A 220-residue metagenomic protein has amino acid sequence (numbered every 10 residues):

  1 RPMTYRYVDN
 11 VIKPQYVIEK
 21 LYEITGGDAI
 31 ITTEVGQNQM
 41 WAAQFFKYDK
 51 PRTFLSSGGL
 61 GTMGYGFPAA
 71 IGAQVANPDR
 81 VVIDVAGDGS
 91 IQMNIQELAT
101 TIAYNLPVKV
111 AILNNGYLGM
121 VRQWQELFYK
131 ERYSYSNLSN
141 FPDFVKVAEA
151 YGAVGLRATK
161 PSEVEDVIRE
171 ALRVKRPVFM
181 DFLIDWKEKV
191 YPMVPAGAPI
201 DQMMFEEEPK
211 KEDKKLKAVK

Functional and structural regions predicted by a protein language model:
R1-P68, A73: Active-site diphosphate/adenylate-binding microenvironment
D9-Y16, S90-M93, P161-S162: Active-site glycine- and acidic-residue-rich loops that bind and position anionic ligands or nucleotide-like cofactors
L21, T33, G72, D88 (+5 more regions): Hydrophobic, well-ordered secondary-structure elements that form the walls of internal hydrophobic environments
V35-Q39, N114-Y117, I184-E188: Glycine-rich beta-alpha junction loops
M40-L118: Thiamine diphosphate
R52-S56, M93, R122-S136, A153-V154 (+1 more regions): Short beta-alpha connecting loops at secondary-structure transitions that line or flank enzyme active sites
E126-V167: Conserved thiamine diphosphate
P161, D166-K220: Glycine/aspartate-rich loop-and-adjacent alpha/beta segment that forms the canonical ThDP
